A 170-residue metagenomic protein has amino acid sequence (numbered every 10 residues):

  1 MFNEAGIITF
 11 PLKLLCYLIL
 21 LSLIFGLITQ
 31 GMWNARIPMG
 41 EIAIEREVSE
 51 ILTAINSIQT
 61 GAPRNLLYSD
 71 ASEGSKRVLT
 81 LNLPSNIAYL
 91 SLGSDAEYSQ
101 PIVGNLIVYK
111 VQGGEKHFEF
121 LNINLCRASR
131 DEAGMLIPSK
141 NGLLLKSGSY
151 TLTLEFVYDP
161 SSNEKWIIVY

Functional and structural regions predicted by a protein language model:
M1-G40: N-terminal single-pass transmembrane signal-anchor helix
K13-L18, E45-R46, G74-S75: Generic detector of short, locally flexible boundary/turn motifs and exposed helical patches
L14-L18, R64-N65, I87-Y89, A96: A generic structural micro-environment signature that highlights single residues at secondary-structure boundaries
I37-E50: Alpha-helical transmembrane signal-anchor/signal-peptide segments
E47-P63: N-terminal alpha-helical signal peptides/signal-anchor transmembrane segments
I58-I87: Short, glycine/small-hydrophobic-rich surface segments
N82-Y170: Intrinsically disordered, low-complexity regions enriched in Pro/Ser/Thr/Gly and acidic residues
